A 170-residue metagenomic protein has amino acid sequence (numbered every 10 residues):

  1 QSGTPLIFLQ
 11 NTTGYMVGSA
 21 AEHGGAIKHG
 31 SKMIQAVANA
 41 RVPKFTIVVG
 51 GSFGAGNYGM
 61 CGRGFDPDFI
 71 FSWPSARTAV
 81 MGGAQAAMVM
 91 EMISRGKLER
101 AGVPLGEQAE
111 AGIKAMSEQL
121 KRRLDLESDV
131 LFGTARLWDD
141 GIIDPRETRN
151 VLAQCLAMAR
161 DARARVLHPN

Functional and structural regions predicted by a protein language model:
Q1-N170: Ligand-binding clefts of soluble mixed alpha/beta catalytic domains
